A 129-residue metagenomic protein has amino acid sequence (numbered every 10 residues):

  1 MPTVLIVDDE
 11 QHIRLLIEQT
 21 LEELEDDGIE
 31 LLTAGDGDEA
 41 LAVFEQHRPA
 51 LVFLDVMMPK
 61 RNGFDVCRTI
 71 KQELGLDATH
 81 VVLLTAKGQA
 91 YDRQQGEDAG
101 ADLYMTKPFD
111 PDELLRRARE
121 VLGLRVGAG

Functional and structural regions predicted by a protein language model:
Q11-L32: Two-component/phosphorelay signaling modules centered on CheY-like receiver
R14, P59-K60, D77, Q89: The feature encodes the CheY-like receiver
T33-L51: Acidic, metal-coordinating helix/loop segments flanking the phosphotransfer/catalytic sites of two-component signaling
G35, K60-R61, I70: Hydrophobic residue at a beta-alpha junction that N-caps the helix immediately following a catalytic beta-strand/loop
F109-A118: C-terminal output helix
